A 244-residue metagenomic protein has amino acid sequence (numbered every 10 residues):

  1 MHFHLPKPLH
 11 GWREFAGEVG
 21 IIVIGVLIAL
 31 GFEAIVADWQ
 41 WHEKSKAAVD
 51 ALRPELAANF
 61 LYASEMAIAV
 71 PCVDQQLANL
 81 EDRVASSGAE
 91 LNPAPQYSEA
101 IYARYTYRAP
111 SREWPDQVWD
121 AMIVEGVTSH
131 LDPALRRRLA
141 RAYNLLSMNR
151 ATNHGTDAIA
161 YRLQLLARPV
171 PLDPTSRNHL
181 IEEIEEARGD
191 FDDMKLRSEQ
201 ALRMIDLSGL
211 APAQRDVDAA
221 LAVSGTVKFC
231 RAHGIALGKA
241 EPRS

Functional and structural regions predicted by a protein language model:
M1-R13, A34-S244: Long, hydrophobic alpha-helical segments that serve as membrane-spanning/inserting helices
E18-F32: Hydrophobic membrane-insertion alpha-helices, especially the h-region of bacterial N-terminal signal peptides
